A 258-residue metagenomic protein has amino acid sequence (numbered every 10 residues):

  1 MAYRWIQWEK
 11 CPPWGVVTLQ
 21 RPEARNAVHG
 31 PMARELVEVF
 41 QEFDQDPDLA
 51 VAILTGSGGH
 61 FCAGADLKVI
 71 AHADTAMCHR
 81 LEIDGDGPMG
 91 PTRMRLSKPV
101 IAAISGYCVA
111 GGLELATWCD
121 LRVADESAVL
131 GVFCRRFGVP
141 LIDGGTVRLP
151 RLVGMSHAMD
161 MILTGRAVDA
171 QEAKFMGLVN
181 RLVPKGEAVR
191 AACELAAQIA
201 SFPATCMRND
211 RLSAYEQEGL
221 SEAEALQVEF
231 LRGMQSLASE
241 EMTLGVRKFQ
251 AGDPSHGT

Functional and structural regions predicted by a protein language model:
M1-P12, G165-Q171, V189-R190, E194-T258: C-terminal alpha-helix plus adjacent terminal tail
M1-S57, A73: Conserved CoA-thioester-binding segment of acyl-CoA-metabolizing enzymes
V17, R21, E35-L36, L54 (+6 more regions): Terminal peptide-recognition signature
A33-V37, Q41-Q45, L67-S105, V147 (+1 more regions): An acidic, glycine-rich surface segment that forms the CoA-thioester-binding/catalytic face of crotonase-fold enzymes
G59-A63, V109, G131, A214: Short, active-site-adjacent cap segments at secondary-structure transitions
T92-T205, L244: Crotonase-fold acyl-CoA enzyme core
